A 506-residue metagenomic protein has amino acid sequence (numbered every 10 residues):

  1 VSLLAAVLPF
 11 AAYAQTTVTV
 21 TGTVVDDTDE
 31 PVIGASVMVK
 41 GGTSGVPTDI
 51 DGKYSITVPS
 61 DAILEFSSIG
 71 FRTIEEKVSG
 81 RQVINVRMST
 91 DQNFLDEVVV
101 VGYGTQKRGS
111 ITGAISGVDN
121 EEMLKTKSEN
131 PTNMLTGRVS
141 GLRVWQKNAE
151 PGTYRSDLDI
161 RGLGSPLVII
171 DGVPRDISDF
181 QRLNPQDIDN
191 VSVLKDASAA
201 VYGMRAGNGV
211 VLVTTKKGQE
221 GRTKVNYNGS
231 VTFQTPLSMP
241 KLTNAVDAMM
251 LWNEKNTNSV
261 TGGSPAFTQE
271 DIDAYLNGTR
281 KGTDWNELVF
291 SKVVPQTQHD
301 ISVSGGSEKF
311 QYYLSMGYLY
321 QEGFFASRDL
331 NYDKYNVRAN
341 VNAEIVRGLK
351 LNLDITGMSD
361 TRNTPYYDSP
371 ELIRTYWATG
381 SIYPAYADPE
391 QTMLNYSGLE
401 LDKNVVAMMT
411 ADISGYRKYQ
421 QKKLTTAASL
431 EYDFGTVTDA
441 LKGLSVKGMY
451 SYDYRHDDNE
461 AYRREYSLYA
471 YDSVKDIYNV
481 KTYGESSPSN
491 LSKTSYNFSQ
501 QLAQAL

Functional and structural regions predicted by a protein language model:
V1-L3, V7-R338, K350-N352: Short, small/polar-rich motifs associated with maturation and membrane association, primarily at protein termini
T215, G305-S307, A343-E344, I355 (+2 more regions): Residue-level signature of outer-membrane beta-barrel architecture
G218-T223, E308-K309, G348, G435-V446 (+1 more regions): Short loop/turn motifs that connect adjacent beta-strands in outer-membrane beta-barrel proteins
N228-T232, G317-L319, T356-M358, E431 (+1 more regions): Outer-membrane beta-barrel pore domains and translocons
P236, N277-G317, Q321-F324, R328 (+4 more regions): Flexible loop and strand-edge segments within Gram-negative outer membrane beta-barrel domains
V246-K281, E371-N404, E460-F498: Surface-exposed loop/turn segments flanking beta-strands in extracellular/periplasmic regions
F324-K334, T356, T364-Y366, K422-K423 (+1 more regions): Small-side-chain secondary-structure face that scaffolds active or pore-lining regions
